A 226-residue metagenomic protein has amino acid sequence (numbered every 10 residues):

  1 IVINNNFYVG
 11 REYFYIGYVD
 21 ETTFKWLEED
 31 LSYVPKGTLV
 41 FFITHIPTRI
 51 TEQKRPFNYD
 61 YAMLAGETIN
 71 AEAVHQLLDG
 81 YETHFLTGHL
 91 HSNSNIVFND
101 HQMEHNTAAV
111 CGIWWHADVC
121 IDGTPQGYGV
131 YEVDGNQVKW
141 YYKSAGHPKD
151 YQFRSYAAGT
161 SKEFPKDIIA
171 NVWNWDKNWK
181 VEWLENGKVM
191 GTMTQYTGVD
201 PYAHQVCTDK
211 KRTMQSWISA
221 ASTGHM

Functional and structural regions predicted by a protein language model:
I1-F14: Flexible, acidic/histidine-containing loops and adjacent segments that form or flank the divalent-metal
V2, W26, Y128-V130: Conserved hydrophobic/aromatic beta-strand scaffold that supports enzyme active sites
I3-N6, H45, T107, K143: Generic beta-structure capping elements
N6-V9, P47-I50, H91-N93, V110-G112 (+2 more regions): Short, solvent-exposed loop/turn segments at secondary-structure junctions
Y13-H105, K166: His/acidic metal-ligating clusters that form di-metal
Q53, K149-Y151, T192-T194: Outer-membrane beta-barrel proteins
Q102-K188, S216, M226: Binuclear metal-dependent phosphoesterase catalytic core
N178-E182, N186-M226: Extended non-globular C-terminal regions
